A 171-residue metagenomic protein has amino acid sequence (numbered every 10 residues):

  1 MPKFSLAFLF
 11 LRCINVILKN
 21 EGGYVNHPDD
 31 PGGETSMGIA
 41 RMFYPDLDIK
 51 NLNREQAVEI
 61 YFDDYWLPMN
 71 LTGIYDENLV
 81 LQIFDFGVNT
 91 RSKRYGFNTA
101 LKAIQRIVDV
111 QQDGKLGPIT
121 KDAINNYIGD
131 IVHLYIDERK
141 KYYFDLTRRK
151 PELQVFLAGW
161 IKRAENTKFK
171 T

Functional and structural regions predicted by a protein language model:
M1-T171: Cell-wall polysaccharide-cleaving catalytic domain and substrate-binding groove, primarily in peptidoglycan/chitin
